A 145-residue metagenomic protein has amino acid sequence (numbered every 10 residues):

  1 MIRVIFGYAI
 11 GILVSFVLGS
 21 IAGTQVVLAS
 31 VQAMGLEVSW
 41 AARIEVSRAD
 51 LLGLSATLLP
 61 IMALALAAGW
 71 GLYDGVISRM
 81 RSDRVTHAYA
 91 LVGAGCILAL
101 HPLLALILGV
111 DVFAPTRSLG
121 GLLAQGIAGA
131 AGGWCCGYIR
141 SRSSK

Functional and structural regions predicted by a protein language model:
M1-K145: Juxtamembrane/disordered regions of integral membrane proteins
